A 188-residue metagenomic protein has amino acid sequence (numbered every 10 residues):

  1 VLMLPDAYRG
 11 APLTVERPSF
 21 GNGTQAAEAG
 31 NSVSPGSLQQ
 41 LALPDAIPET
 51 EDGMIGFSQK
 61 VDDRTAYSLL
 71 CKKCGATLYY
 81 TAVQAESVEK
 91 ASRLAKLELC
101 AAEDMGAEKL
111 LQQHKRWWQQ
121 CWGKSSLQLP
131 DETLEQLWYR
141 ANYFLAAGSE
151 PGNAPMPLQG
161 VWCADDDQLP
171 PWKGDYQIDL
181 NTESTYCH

Functional and structural regions predicted by a protein language model:
V1-D175: Acidic/polar, glycine-enriched structural segments that form the non-catalytic walls/loops of the carbohydrate-binding
F144-A147, T182-H188: Alpha-helical support elements that line or immediately flank enzyme active sites and cofactor-binding pockets
P171-Y186: Conserved catalytic neighborhood of penicillin-recognizing serine enzymes
